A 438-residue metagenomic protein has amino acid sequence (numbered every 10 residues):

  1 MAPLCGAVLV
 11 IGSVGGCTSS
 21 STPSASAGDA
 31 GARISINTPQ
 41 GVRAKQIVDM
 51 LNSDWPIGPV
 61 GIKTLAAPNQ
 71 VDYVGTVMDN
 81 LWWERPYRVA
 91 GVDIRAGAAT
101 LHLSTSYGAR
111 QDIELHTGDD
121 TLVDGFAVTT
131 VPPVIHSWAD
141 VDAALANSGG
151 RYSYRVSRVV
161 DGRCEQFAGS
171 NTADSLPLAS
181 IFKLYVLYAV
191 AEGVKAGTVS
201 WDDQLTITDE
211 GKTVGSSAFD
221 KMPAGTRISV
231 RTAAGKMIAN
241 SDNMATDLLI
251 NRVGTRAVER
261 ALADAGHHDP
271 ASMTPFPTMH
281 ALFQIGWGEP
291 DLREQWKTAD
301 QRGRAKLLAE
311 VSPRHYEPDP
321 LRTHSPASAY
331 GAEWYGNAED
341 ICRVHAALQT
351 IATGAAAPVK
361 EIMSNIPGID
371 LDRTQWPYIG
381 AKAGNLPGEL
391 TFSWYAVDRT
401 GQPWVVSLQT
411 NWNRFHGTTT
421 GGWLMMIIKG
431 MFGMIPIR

Functional and structural regions predicted by a protein language model:
M1-S26: Secretory targeting and sorting signals
T18-G31, T38, S106-G108, T117-D119 (+2 more regions): Structured C-terminal helix/loop/strand segments within mature extracytoplasmic catalytic/sensor domains
P39-P68: Short acidic-aromatic low-complexity motifs
G58-G97: Short solvent-exposed beta->alpha transition segments
V128-P177: Beta-lactamase-like hydrolase cores
L176-L205, M237, V406: Active-site SXXK
A196-T226: Short, glycine/proline-biased beta-turn/loop segments that scaffold the active-site neighborhood
A224-V311, E339: Active-site-adjacent helix/loop patches that line small-molecule binding or acyl-intermediate pockets
